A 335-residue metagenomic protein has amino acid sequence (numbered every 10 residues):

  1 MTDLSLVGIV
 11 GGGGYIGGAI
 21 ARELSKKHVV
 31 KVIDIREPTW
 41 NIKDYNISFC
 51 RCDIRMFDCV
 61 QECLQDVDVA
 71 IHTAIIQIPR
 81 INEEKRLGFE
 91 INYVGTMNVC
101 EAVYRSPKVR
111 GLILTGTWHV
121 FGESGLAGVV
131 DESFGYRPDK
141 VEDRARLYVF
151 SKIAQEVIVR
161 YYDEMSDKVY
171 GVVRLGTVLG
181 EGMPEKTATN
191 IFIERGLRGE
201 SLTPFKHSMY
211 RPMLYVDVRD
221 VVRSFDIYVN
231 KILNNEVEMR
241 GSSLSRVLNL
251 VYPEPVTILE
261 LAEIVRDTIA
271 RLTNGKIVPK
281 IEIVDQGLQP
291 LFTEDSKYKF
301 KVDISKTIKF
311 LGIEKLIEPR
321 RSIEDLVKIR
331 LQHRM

Functional and structural regions predicted by a protein language model:
L6-K26: N-terminal Rossmann NAD(P)H-binding glycine-rich loop of SDR-like oxidoreductase domains
Y45-M56: Rossmann-fold cofactor-recognition segment
I54-I91: NAD(P)H-binding glycine-rich loop region in Rossmannoid oxidoreductase-like domains and their noncatalytic homologs
I75, R86, E90-M97, R110 (+1 more regions): Conserved internal alpha-helix in NAD(P)-dependent oxidoreductase domains
M97-L147: Conserved Rossmann-fold NAD(P)-dependent oxidoreductase catalytic core, especially the SDR/UDP-sugar
L126-G128, V157-N230, V265: NAD(P)-dependent short-chain dehydrogenase/reductase
L147, S151-A154: Active-site helix of classical SDR
E200, P204-M335: C-terminal substrate-binding subdomain of Rossmann-fold SDR/epimerase-dehydratase oxidoreductases
